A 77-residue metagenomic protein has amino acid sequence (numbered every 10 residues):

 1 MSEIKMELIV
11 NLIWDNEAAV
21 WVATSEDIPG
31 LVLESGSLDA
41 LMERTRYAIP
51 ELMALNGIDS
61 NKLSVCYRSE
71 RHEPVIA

Functional and structural regions predicted by a protein language model:
M1-N11, D39-A77: Short, charged, surface-exposed hinge/linker loops at domain edges that act as mobile lids or interdomain connectors
W14-I28: Short aromatic-glycine-(Arg/Gly/Cys) micro-motifs in beta-strand/loop hairpins
P29-A40: A short, exposed loop/beta-hairpin motif centered on an aromatic-Gly-Thr core
